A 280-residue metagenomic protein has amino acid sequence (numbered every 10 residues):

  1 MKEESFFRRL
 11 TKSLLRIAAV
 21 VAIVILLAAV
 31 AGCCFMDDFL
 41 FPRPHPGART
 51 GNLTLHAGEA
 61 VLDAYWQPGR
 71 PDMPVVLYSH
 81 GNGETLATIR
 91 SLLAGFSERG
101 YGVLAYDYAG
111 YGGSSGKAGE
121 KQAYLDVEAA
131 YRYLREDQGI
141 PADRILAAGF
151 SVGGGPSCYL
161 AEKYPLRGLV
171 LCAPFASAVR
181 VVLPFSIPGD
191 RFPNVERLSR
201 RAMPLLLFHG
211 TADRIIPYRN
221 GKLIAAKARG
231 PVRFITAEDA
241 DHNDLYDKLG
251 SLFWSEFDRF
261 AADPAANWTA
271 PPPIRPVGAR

Functional and structural regions predicted by a protein language model:
S13-H56, L62-Y65, P271-P276: An N-terminal hydrophobic leader/cap segment in hydrolases
L62-Y133, G155: Membrane-embedded segments
L92, M203, P217-A226: Short alpha-helix in the alpha/beta-hydrolase fold that links the catalytic acid
I140-F150: Alpha/beta-hydrolase fold nucleophile elbow
G149-G153, S157: Gly/Ala-rich beta-loop-alpha elbow adjacent to hydrolase catalytic centers
R201, L207-H209, D213: Short beta-strand/loop motif that positions the catalytic acidic residue of the alpha/beta-hydrolase fold
T211-I216, N243-D244: Acidic catalytic loop of the alpha/beta-hydrolase fold
K222-A226, G230-R280: C-terminal catalytic histidine-bearing segment of alpha/beta-hydrolase fold enzymes
